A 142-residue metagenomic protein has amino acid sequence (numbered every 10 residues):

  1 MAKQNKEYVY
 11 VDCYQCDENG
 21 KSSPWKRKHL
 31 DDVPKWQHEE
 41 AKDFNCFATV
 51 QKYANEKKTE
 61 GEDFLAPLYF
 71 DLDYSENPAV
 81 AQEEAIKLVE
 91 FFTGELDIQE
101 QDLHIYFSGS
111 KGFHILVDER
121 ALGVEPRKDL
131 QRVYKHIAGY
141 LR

Functional and structural regions predicted by a protein language model:
M1-L68, L72-A85, V124, K128 (+2 more regions): DNA replication initiation on ssDNA origins
A54-E60, F92-G94, I98-S108: Catalytic micro-motifs at enzyme active sites that drive phosphoryl/nucleotidyl and oxygen chemistry
P67-F70, E100-P126: Histidine-centered divalent-metal-coordination microenvironment in nucleic-acid enzymes
S75, A79-Q101: Phosphate-interacting basic helix/loop segments used at nucleotide- and nucleic-acid interfaces
E95-Q101, R120-R142: Flexible helix-coil linker/hinge segments at domain or subdomain boundaries
